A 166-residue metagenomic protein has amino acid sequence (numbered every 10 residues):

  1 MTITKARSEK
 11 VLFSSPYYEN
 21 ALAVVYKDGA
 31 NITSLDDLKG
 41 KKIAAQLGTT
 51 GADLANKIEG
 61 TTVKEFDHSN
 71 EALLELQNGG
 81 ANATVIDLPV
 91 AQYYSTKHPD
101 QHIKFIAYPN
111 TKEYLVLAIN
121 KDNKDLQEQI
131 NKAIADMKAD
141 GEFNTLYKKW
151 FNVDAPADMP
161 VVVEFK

Functional and structural regions predicted by a protein language model:
M1-D37: Acidic, polar ligand-binding/catalytic clefts
M1-K10, L54, Q77, N82-K112: A ligand-binding cleft/hinge motif common to bilobed small-molecule-binding domains
Y18-Y26, Q92-K132, V153-K166: Periplasmic-binding protein-like
D28-D36, K64, D122-E128: Short helix-loop capping/hinge motifs at secondary-structure junctions, enriched in acidic/polar residues
A30-N31, L47-T50, K64-N78, E113: Short helix-initiation/N-cap motifs at beta->coil->alpha
L35-A52: Short loop->beta-strand "edge-of-pocket" segments that line small-molecule binding or catalytic clefts across diverse
L38, L76-Q77, L117, I130: Hydrophobic residues within well-ordered alpha-helices
T50-F66, H102-A107, K132-K166: Ligand-binding clefts/hinges and TM-proximal coupling segments of bilobed small-molecule sensing domains
